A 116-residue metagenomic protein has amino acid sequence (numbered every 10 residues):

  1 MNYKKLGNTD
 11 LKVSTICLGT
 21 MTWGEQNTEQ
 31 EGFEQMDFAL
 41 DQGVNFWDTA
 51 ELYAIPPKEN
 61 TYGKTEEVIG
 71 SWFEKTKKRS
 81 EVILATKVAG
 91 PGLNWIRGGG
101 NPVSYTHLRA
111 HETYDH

Functional and structural regions predicted by a protein language model:
M1-I83: N-terminal binding-site loop/beta-alpha segment at the start of enzyme catalytic domains that lines or forms
E51, G90, E112: Short, glycine/acidic-enriched loop or turn micro-motifs at the edges of active sites
Y53-P57, G92-R97: A short acidic, helix-capping loop that chelates divalent metal ions and anchors anionic groups
K78-E81, L93, H116: Secondary-structure boundary/capping residues
A85-L93: Substrate-binding cleft and catalytic face of glycoside hydrolase catalytic domains, especially the flexible beta-alpha
W95-R109: Glycine/proline-rich, positively charged, aromatic-decorated active-site loop/lid region on the catalytic face
H107, Y114-H116: Single conserved hydrophobic/aromatic residue that forms the stacking wall/gate of nucleotide- or nucleobase-binding
